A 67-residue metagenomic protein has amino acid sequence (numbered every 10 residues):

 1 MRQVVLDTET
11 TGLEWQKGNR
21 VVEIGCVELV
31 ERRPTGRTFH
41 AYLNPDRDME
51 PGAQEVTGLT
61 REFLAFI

Functional and structural regions predicted by a protein language model:
M1-I67: Conserved non-catalytic scaffold segment of RNase H-like nuclease domains
